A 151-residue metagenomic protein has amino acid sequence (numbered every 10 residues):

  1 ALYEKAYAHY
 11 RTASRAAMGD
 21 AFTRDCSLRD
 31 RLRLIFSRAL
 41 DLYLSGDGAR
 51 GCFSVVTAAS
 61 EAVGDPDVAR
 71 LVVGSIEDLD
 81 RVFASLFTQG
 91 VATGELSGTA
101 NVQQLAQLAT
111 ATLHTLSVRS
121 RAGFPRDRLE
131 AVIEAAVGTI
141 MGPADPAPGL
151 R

Functional and structural regions predicted by a protein language model:
Y3, Y7, R11, A69-D80 (+1 more regions): Amphipathic, non-transmembrane alpha-helical scaffold segments
K5, H9, G19-G51, V102-A109: Hydrophobic alpha-helical connector segments
M18-G19, T88, S117: Amphipathic alpha-helical segments within well-ordered protein domains
L34-S45, E77-T93, Q103, Q107 (+2 more regions): C-terminal peripheral helix-coil segments that are non-catalytic and often amphipathic
G46-D67: Amphipathic alpha-helical segments used for helix-helix packing
